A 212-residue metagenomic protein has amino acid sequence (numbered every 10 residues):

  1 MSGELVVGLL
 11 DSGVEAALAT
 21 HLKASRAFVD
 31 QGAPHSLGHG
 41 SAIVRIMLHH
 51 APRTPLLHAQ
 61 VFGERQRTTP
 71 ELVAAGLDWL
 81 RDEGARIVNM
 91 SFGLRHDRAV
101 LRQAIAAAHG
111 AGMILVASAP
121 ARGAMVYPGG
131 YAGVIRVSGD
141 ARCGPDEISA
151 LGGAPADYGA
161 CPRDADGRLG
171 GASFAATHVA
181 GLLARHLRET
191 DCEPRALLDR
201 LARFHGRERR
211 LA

Functional and structural regions predicted by a protein language model:
M1-H50, T54, S138, R209: Active-site core segment of subtilase-fold serine proteases
M1-S2, L48, T68-N89, R98-M113 (+2 more regions): Mature extracellular/periplasmic domains of secretome proteins
L5-G13, A124-R188: Extracellular S/T/G-rich loop segment that most often corresponds to the catalytic His/Ser-adjacent loop
V14-E15, F92-R95, A121: Short glycine-rich anion-binding loops that position phosphate/pyrophosphate groups of nucleotides and phosphorylated
A17, Q66, D97: Conserved protein kinase catalytic core
Q31-L94, R203-R209: Subtilisin-like peptidase catalytic core
L57, I114-V116: Structural detector of well-ordered beta-strand residues that form the stable sheet scaffold of enzyme domains
R86-I87, R188-A212: C-terminal subdomain of the subtilisin-like protease fold in secreted/lumenal serine endopeptidases
